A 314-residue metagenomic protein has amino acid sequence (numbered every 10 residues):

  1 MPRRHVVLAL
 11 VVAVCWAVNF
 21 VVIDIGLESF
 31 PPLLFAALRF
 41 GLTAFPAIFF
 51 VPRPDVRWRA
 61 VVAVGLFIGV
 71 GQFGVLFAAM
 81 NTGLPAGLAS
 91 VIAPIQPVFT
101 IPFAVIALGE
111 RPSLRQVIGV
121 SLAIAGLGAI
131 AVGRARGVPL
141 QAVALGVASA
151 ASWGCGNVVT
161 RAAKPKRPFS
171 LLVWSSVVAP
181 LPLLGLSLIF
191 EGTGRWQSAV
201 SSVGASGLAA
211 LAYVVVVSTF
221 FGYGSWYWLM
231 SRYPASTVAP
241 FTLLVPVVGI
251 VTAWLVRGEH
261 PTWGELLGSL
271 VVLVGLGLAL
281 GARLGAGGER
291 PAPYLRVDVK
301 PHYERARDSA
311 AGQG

Functional and structural regions predicted by a protein language model:
L10-V18, V22, V62-T82, P102-F103 (+5 more regions): Hydrophobic alpha-helical transmembrane segments of multi-pass membrane transport proteins, especially secondary
N19, G41-P46, I92-I106, S121-L122 (+3 more regions): Alpha-helical transmembrane segments of compact multi-pass small-molecule transporters, enriched in specific families
G26, F35, A79, I106-L108 (+5 more regions): Hydrophobic/aromatic residues within transmembrane alpha-helices of multi-pass small-molecule transporters
G41, A47, F103, P112-V132 (+4 more regions): Hydrophobic transmembrane alpha-helices of multi-pass small-molecule transport proteins
T43-A47, T100-I101, I106, V138-W196 (+3 more regions): Transmembrane alpha-helical segments that form core, pore/gating elements of small-molecule transporters/exporters
R57-F67, P112-A123, A142-V143, K166-S176 (+1 more regions): Cytoplasmic-side transmembrane-helix entry/capping segments in multi-pass membrane proteins
M80-L84, V132-L140, G258: Membrane-interface helix caps and helix-loop-helix hairpins in membrane proteins
R232, L280-L295: Membrane-interface capping segments at transmembrane-helix boundaries
